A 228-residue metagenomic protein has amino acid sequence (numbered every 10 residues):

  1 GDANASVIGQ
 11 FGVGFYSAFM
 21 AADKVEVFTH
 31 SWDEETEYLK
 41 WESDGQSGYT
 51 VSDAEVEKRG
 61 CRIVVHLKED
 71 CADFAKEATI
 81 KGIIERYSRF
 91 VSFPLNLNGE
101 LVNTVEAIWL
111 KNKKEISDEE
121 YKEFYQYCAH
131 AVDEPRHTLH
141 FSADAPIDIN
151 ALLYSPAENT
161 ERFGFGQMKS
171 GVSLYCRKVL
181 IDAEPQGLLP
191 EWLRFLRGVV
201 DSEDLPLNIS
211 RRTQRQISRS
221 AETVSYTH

Functional and structural regions predicted by a protein language model:
G1-E69, D73-A75, G82: GHKL (Bergerat-fold) ATPase N-terminal catalytic module, capturing the glycine-rich phosphate-binding loop and acidic
D2-S6, Q10-Y16, M20, K58 (+8 more regions): Charged, alpha-helix-enriched surfaces in structured cytosolic catalytic cores of large nucleotide-utilizing machines
N4-A5, R62-F74, N103-K113, L174-A183 (+1 more regions): Short hinge/gating elements
G9-F11, D23-V25, E37, R59-I63 (+5 more regions): Structural beta-strand/beta-sheet cores of well-ordered domains, especially the beta-sheet scaffolds that support
Y16, A21, F28-H30, E42 (+6 more regions): Generic beta-strand/beta-sheet core signal
A21-F28, Y87-P94, A131, F195 (+1 more regions): Conserved, well-folded catalytic cores of nucleic-acid-processing and energy-transducing macromolecular machines
Y49, A78, F93, N98-G99 (+1 more regions): GHKL/Histidine-kinase-like ATPase module
Y226-H228: Conserved small/polar residues in nucleotide/adenosyl-binding loops
